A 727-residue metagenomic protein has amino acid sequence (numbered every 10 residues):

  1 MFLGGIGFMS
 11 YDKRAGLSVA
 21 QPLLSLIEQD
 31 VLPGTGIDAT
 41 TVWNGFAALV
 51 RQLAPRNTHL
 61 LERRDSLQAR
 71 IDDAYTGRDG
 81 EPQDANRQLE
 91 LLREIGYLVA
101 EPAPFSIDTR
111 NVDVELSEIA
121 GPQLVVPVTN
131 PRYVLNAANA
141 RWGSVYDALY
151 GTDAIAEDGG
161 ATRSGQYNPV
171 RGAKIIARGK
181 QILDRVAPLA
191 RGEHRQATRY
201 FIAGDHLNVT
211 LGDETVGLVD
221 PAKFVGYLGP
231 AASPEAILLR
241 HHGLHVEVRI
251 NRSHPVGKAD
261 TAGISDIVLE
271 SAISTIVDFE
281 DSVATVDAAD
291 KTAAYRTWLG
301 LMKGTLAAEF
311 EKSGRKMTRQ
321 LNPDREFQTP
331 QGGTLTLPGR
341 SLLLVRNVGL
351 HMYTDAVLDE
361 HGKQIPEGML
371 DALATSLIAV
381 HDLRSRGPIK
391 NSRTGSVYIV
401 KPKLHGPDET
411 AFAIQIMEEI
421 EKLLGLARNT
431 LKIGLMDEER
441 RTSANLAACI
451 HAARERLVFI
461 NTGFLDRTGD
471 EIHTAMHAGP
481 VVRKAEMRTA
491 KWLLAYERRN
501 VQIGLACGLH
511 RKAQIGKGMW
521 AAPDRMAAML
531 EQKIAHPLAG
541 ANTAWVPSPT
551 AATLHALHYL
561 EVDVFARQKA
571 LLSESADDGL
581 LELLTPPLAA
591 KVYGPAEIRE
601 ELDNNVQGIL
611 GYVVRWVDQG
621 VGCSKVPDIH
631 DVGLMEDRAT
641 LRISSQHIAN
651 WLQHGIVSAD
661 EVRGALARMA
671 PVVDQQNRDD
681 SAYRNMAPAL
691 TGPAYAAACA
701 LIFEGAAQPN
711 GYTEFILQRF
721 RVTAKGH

Functional and structural regions predicted by a protein language model:
M1-F8: Short, Lys/Arg-enriched N-terminal segments with co-localized hydrophobic residues within the first ~10-30 amino acids
M9-V99, I107: N-terminal-proximal low-complexity accessory segments that begin disordered and transition into the first
S10-S18, I365-G368, N391, Y398 (+3 more regions): Catalytic or ion-translocation cores adjacent to nucleophile or general acid/base/metal-coordination motifs in diverse
P22, L26, D30, G45 (+15 more regions): Generic, well-ordered alpha-helical scaffold segments in large soluble proteins
L32-I37, Q52-H59, D73-E81, Y97-E101 (+15 more regions): Intrinsically disordered or highly flexible coil/loop and linker segments, enriched in small and charged/polar residues
R87-E90, E94-F412, E419-L426, K432: Catalytic alpha/beta active-site cores
R93, Y97-A148, A156, G160-S164 (+6 more regions): Acidic, glycine-enriched catalytic cores built around paired aspartates
K258-T261, T354-V357, A411, E471-H473 (+2 more regions): Short conserved micro-motifs at the rims of enzyme active sites and ligand-binding pockets
